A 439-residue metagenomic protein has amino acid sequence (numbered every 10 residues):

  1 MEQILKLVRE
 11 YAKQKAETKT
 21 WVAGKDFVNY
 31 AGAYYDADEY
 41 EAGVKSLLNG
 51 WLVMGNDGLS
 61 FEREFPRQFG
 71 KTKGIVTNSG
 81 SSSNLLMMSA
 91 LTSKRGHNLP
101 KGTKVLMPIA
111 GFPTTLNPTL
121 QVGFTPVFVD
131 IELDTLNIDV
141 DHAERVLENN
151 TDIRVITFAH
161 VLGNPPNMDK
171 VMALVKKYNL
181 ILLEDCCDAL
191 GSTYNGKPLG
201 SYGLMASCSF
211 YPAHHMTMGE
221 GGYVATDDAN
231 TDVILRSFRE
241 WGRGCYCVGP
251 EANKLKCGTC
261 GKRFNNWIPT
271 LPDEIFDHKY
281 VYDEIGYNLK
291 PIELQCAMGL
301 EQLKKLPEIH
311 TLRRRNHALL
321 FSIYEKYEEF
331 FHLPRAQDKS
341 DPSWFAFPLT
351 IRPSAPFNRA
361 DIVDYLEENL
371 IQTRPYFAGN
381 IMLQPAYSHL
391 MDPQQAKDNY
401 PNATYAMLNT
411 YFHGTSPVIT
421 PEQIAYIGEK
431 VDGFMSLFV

Functional and structural regions predicted by a protein language model:
M1-W51, D283, G414: N-terminal "arm"/small-domain region of PLP-dependent enzymes with the aminotransferase-like
T18, G58-R63, K71-G74, G80 (+7 more regions): PLP-dependent aminotransferase class I/II
N56-K104, P118-L120, F128, K197: Phosphate-binding glycine-rich loop
I109, F128-E132: Short beta->alpha connector loops at strand-helix junctions that form conserved, small/polar/Pro-enriched
A110-L116: Conserved coil-to-alpha-helix start sites within the AMP-binding
G123: Structured binding elements
D134-M218, Y223-V233, F438: Active-site phosphate-binding strand-loop segment of PLP-dependent enzymes
